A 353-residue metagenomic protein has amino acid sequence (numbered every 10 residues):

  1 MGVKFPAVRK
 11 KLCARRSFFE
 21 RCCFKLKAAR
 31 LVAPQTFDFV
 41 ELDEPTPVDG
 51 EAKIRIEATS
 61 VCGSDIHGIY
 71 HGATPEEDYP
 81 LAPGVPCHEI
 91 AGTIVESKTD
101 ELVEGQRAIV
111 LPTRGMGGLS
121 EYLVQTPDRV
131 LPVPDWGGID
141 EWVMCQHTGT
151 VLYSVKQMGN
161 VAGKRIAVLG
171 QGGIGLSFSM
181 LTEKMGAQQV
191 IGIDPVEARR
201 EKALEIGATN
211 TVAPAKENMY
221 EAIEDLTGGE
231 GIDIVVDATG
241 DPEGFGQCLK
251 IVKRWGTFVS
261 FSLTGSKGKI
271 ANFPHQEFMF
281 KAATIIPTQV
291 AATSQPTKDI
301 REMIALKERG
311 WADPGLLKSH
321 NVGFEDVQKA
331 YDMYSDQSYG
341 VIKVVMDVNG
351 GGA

Functional and structural regions predicted by a protein language model:
R16-K25, G229, V259, S266-K267 (+2 more regions): C-terminal capping/lid region of NAD(P)-dependent oxidoreductase domains
P45-S60, A73-R114: Glycine-rich beta-strand-centered segment in the early N-terminal region that forms part of a ligand/cofactor-binding
E51, Q106-R107, Y122, R165 (+2 more regions): Residue-level marker of beta-strand positions
H88, A108-L169: NAD(P)H dinucleotide-binding glycine-rich loop of Rossmann-like/cofactor-binding domains, especially the beta1-alpha1
S120, G231-I232, V327: Local beta-strand N-terminus motif with an aromatic residue
E141-E217, E221: Mid-domain Rossmann-like dinucleotide-binding core that forms the NAD(H)/NADP(H) cofactor-binding site
V161, I206-A283, A353: Glycine-rich cofactor phosphate-binding loops and adjacent beta1-alpha1 units of small-molecule cofactor enzyme domains
K269-S319, Q328-K329: C-terminal substrate-binding/catalytic core of Rossmann-like NAD(P)-dependent dehydrogenases/reductases
